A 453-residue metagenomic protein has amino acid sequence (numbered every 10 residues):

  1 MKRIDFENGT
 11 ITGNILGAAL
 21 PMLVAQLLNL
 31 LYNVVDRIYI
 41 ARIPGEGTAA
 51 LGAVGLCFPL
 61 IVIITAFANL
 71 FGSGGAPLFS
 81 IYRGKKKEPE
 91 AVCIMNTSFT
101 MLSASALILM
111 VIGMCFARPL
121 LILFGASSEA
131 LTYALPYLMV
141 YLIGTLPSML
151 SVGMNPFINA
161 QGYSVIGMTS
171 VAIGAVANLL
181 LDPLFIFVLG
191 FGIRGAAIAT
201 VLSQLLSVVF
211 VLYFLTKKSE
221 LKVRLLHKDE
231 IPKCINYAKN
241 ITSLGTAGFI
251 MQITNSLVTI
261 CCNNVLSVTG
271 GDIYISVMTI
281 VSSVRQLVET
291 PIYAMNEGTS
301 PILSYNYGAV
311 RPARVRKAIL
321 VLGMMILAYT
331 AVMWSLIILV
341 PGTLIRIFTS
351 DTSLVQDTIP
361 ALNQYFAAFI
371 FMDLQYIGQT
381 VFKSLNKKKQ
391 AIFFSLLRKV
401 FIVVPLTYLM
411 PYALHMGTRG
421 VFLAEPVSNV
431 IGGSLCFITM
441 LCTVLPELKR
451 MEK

Functional and structural regions predicted by a protein language model:
M1-A19, F79-G144, G190-G245, L303-A368 (+1 more regions): Short alpha-helical transmembrane segments in multi-pass integral membrane proteins
F6-I38, R42-E46, P59-G74, L78 (+6 more regions): N-terminal transmembrane alpha-helices
G17, I40-V62, E129-Y133, I193-R194 (+6 more regions): Interfacial/gating helices of multi-pass transporter permease domains
G17-D36, V140, G174, S203-S207 (+4 more regions): Transmembrane helical elements of multi-pass membrane transporters/channels
L23, L27, L31, V35 (+18 more regions): Generic alpha-helical transmembrane segments of integral inner-membrane proteins, especially permease/transport modules
L27, L31-G52, L121-S128, L184-F191 (+5 more regions): Helix-terminus/linker motif at the lipid-water interface of multi-pass membrane proteins
L51-V111, S148-G167, N263, I275-S335 (+2 more regions): Small-residue-rich hydrophobic transmembrane alpha-helices
G72, Y141-N159, G167-N178, A196-V211 (+5 more regions): Short runs within selected transmembrane alpha-helices of multi-pass transporters and secretion channels
